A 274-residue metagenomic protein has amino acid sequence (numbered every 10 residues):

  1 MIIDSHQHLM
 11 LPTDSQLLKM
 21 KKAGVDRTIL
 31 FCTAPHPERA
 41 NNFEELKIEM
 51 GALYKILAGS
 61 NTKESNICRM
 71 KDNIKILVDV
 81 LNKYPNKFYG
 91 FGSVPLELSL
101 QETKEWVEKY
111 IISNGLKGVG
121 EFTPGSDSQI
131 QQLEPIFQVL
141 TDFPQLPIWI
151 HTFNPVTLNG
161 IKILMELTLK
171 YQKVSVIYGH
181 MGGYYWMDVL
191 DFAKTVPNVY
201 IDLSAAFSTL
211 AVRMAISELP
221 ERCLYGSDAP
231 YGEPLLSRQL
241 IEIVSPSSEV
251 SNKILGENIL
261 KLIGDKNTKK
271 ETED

Functional and structural regions predicted by a protein language model:
M1-K75, K269-K270: An N-terminally biased module of ancient metal coordination in phosphate/nucleic-acid-related enzymes
M1-S5, S15-R27, F31, D142 (+2 more regions): Mid-to-C-terminal alpha-helical segments outside catalytic/metal-binding sites
I2-Q7, I29-C32, F91-G92, G120 (+3 more regions): Active-site neighborhood of phospho(di)ester-bond hydrolases with catalytic His/Asp-centered motifs
H6, M20, L77, V119 (+6 more regions): Conserved, mostly hydrophobic/aromatic
H6-D14, H36-R39, N66-M70, P95-E102 (+4 more regions): Acidic-and-aromatic substrate-binding clefts and catalytic sites of carbohydrate-active enzymes
D14-Q16, A40-F43, T103-K104, I161-K162 (+3 more regions): Short aromatic-enriched loop/helix-cap "lid" or pocket-rim segments at secondary-structure transitions that line
I48-W149, P155, V199: Active-site gating/metal-coordination segments in enzymes
K117-G118, G125-L224, E273: Catalytic pocket-lining loop regions of alpha/beta-barrel enzymes, especially the amidohydrolase/enolase/GH5 lineages
